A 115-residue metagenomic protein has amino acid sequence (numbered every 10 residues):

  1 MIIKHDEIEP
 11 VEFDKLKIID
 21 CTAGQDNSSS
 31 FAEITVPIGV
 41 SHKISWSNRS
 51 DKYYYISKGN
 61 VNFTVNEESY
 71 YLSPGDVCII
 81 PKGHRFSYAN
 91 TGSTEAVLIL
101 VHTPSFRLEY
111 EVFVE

Functional and structural regions predicted by a protein language model:
M1-S29, K43, F113-E115: A short, N-terminal "cap"/entry segment at the start of jelly-roll beta-barrel domains of the cupin/DSBH fold
D26-N27, R49, S93-T94: Short strand-connecting beta-turns/loops that link adjacent beta-strands
A32-N48: Conserved short histidine dyad/triad with adjacent acidic residue
V36-I38, I56, I80: Hydrophobic residues in beta-strands and at strand termini
S41-K43, N62, C78, K82-Y88: Histidine-centered metal-chelating micro-motifs
R49-D51, Y55-V61, N66: Glycine- and acidic-residue-biased ligand/ion/polar-headgroup-sensing regions
E67-K82: Short acidic-glycine-tyrosine-enriched beta hairpin
K82-L108: Ligand-binding loop in jelly-roll beta-barrel domains
